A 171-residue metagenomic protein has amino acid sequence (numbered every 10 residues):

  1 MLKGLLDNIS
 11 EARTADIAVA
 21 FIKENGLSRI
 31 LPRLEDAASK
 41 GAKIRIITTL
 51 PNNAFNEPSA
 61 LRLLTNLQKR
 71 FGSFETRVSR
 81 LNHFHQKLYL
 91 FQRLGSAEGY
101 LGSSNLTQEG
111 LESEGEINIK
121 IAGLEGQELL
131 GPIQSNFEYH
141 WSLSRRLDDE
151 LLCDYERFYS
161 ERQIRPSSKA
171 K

Functional and structural regions predicted by a protein language model:
M1-K171: PLD/PLD-like phosphodiesterase catalytic module centered on the HKD motif
